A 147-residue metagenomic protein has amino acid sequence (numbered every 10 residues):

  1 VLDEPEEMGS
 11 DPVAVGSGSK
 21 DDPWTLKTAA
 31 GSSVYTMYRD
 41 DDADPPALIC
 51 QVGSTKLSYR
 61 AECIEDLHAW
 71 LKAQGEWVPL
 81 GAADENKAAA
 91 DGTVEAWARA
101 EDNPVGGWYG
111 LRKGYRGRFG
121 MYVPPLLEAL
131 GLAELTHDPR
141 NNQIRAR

Functional and structural regions predicted by a protein language model:
L2-G9: Charge-rich, low-complexity intrinsically disordered and helical linker regions
G9-A88: Long, low-complexity, charged/polar intrinsically disordered regions in eukaryotic proteins
G92, A98-R118: Short helix-coil junctions and helix-kink-helix linkers
V123-P125: Short, hydrophobic-biased segments on the C-terminal half of alpha helices that form "recognition helices"
E128-R140: A short, conserved structural fragment
R140-R147: Minor-groove-contacting beta-hairpin "wing" of winged helix-turn-helix DNA-binding domains
